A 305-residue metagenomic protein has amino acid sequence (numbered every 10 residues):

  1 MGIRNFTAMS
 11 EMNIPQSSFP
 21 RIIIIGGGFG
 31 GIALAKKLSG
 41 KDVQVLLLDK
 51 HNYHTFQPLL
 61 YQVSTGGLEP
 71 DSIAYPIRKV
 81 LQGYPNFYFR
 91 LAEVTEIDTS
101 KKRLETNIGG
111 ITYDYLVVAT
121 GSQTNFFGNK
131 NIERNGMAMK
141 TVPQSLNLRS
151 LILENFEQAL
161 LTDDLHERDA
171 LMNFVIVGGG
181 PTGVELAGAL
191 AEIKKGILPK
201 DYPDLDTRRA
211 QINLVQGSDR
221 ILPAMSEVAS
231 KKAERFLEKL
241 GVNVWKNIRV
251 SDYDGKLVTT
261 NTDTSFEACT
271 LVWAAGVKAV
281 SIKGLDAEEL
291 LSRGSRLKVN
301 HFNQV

Functional and structural regions predicted by a protein language model:
G2-F19, F87-V175, V272: FAD-binding core/adjacent interface of flavoenzyme oxidoreductases
F6-Y88, P181-A224: Beta1-alpha1 glycine-rich phosphate/pyrophosphate-binding loop at the start of Rossmann-like nucleotide-binding domains
G27, I108, T120-G121, T262 (+1 more regions): Glycine-rich, N-terminal phosphate-binding loop of Rossmann-like dinucleotide-binding domains
G30, G121-T124, A187, V277-A279: Short glycine-rich anion-binding loops that position phosphate/pyrophosphate groups of nucleotides and phosphorylated
L60-G66, E133-M137, A229, D286-E289: Short glycine-enriched, charge-decorated loop/helix-capping segments at active-site entrances that position
P85-E96, E238-Y253: A conserved beta-strand/loop element that lines the FAD pocket in flavoprotein oxidoreductases
N135-D164, L257, S265-V305: FAD-site-proximal beta/loop scaffold in flavoenzymes
Q144-L214, D219-F236, V244: Predominantly flavin-linked oxidoreductase catalytic cores and closely associated redox partners
